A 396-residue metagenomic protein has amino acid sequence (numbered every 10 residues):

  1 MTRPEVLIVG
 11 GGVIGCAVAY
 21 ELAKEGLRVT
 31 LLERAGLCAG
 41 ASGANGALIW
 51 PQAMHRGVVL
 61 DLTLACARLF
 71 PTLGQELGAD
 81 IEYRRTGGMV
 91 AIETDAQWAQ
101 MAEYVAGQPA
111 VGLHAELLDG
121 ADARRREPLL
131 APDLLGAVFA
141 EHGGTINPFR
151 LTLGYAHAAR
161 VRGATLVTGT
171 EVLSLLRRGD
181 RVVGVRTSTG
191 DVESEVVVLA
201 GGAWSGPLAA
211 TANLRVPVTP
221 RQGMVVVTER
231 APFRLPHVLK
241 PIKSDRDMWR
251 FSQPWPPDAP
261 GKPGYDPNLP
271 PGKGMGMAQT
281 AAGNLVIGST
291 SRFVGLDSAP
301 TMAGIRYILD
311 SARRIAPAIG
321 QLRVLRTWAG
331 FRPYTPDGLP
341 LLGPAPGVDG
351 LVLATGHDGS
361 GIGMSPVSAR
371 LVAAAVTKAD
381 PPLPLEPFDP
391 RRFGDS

Functional and structural regions predicted by a protein language model:
P4, A17, E25, L117 (+2 more regions): C-terminal lid/capping helical subdomain adjacent to the catalytic/cofactor pocket in oxidative enzymes
E5-T30: N-terminal Rossmann-like FAD-binding beta1-loop-alpha1 element of flavoenzymes
L7-V9, V192-W204, A369: Short hydrophobic core segments
Y20-E21, I49, D80-Y83, R181 (+3 more regions): Active-site substrate-recognition segment that forms the wall of the catalytic cavity or substrate channel
K24-G43: Glycine-rich FAD pyrophosphate-binding loop
G46-R126, G274: Dinucleotide-binding Rossmann-like beta1-alpha1 core, especially the glycine-rich loop that anchors the ADP
D61-L62, A91-Q100, F139-H157, A299-G304 (+1 more regions): Short beta-strand to alpha-helix junction loop
V138-E195: Helical element adjacent to the flavin cofactor pocket in flavoenzyme catalytic cores
